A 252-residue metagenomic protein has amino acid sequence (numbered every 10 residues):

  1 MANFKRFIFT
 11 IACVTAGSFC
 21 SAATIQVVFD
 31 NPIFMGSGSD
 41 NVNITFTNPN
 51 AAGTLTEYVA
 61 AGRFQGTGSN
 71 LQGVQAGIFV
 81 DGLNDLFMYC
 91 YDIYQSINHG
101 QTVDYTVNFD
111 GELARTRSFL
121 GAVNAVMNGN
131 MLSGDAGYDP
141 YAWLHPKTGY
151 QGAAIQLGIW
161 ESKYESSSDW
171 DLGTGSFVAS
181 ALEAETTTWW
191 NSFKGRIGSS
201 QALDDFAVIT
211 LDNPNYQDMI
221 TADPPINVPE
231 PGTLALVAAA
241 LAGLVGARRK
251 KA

Functional and structural regions predicted by a protein language model:
A2-I25, Q217-V245: Short, threonine-centered small-residue motifs that mark membrane-proximal processing/anchoring sites and TM-junction
T24-P225: Short, surface-exposed polybasic-aromatic patches that bind anionic ligands, especially phosphate groups
V245-A252: C-terminal membrane-anchoring or membrane-association module
